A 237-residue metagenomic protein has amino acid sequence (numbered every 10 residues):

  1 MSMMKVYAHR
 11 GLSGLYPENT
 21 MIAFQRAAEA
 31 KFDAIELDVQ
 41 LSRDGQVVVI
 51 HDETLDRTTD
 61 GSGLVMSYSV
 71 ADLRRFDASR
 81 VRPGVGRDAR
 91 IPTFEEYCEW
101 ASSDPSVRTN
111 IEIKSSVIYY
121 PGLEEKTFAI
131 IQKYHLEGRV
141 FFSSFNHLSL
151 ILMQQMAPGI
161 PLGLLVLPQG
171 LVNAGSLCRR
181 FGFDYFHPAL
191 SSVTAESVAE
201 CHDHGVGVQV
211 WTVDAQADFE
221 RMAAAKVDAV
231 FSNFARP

Functional and structural regions predicted by a protein language model:
M1-P237: Phosphate-group recognition and catalysis centered on beta-loop-alpha active-site segments
